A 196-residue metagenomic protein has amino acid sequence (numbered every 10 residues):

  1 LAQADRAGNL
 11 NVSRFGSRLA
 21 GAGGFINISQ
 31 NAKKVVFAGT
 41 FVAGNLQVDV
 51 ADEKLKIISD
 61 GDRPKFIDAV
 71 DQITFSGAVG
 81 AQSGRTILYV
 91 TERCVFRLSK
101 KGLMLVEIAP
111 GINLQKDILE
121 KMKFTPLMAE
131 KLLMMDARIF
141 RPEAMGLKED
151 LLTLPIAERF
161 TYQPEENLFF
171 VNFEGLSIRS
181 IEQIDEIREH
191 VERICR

Functional and structural regions predicted by a protein language model:
L1-E143: Conserved phosphate- and dinucleotide-binding cores of soluble alpha/beta proteins, encompassing both enzyme active
G146-T153: Long, compositionally biased
I156-E192: STAS-typified acidic loop motif
I194-R196: A structural preference for short, pocket-lining loop segments at secondary-structure junctions
